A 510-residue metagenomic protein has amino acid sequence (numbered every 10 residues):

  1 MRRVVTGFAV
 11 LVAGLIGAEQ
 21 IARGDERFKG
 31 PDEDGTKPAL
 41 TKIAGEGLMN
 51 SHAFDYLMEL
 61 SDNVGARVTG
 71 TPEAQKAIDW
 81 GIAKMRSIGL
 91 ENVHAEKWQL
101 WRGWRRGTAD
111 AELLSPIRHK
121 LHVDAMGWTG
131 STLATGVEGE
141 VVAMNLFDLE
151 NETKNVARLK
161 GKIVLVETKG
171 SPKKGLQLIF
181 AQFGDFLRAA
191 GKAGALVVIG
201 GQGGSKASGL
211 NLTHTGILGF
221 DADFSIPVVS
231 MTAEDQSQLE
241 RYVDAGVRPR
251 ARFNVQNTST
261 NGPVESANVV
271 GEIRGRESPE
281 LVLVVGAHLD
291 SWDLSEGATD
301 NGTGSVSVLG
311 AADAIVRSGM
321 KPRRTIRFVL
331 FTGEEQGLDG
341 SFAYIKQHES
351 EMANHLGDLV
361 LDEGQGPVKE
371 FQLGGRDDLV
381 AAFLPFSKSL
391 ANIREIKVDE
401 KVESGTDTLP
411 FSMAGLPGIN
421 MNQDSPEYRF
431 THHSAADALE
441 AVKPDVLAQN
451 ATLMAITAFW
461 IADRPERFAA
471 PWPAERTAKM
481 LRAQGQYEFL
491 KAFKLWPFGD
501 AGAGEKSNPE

Functional and structural regions predicted by a protein language model:
D25-G30, T36, M58, D62-I163 (+1 more regions): Noncatalytic luminal/extracellular "stalk/propeptide" segments of secretory-pathway proteins
P31-T71, L210-L212, D290, L361-G366 (+1 more regions): N-terminal capping segment at the start of a domain
K37-A39, S115-V156, L218-A298, G310-D313 (+1 more regions): Soluble metallo-hydrolase cores and metallopeptidase-like ectodomains found primarily in the secretory/periplasmic
L40-L48, D62-P72, G139-M144, T153 (+8 more regions): Second-shell loop/turn segments in exported
L48, R118-K120, A134, V228 (+5 more regions): Metal-dependent peptidase/peptidase-like ectodomains
T71, H122-P227, R394-K397: Extracellular/luminal Protease-associated
L187-A190, V269, V285-L338, M454: Alpha-helical metal-binding/catalytic segments enriched in His/Glu/Asp
D313, R317, R429-Y487, F493-G504 (+1 more regions): His/Asp/Glu-rich mid-to-C-terminal helical/loop segments that flank catalytic regions of hydrolases
